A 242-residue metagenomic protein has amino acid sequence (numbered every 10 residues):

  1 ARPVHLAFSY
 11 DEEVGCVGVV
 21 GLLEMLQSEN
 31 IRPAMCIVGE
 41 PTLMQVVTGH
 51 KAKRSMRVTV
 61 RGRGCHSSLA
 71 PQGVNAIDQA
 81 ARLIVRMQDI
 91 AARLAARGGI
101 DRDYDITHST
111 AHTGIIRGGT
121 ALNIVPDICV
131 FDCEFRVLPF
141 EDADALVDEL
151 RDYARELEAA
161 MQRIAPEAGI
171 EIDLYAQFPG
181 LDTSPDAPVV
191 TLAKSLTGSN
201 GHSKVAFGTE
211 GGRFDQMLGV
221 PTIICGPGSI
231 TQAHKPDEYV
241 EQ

Functional and structural regions predicted by a protein language model:
A1-S55: Acidic/histidine-rich catalytic neighborhood of metal-dependent amide-processing enzymes
R57-Q242: Metal-dependent amide/peptide-bond hydrolase catalytic core, centered on the "pita-bread" metallohydrolase fold
